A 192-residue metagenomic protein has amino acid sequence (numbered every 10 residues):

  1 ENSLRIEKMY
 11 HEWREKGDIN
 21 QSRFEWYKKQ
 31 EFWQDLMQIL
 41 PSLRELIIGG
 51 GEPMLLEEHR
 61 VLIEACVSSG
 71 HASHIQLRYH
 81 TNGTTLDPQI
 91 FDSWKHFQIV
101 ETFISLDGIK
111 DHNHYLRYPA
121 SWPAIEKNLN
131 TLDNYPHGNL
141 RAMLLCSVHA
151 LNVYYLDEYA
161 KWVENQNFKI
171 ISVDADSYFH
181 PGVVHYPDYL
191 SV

Functional and structural regions predicted by a protein language model:
E1-K28, L40-E57, S69-P88, K95-K127 (+2 more regions): Core AdoMet radical
F32-W33, H59-V67, I125-D133, A160-E164: Short, well-ordered amphipathic alpha-helices
D35-M37: An active-site-proximal structural segment forming one wall of the substrate-binding cleft that immediately precedes
E58-E64, P88-W94, Y155-D157: Distinct, well-ordered alpha-helical segments
D92-I99, D133-H137, E164-N167: Acidic (Asp/Glu)-rich catalytic clusters
N128-Y135, L145-V148, L156: Long hydrophobic alpha-helices with heptad-repeat/coiled-coil character
A150-Q166: Catalytic cores of alpha/beta
K161, Y189-V192: Short, surface-exposed amphipathic charged segments that create phosphate/polyanion-binding patches used for binding
